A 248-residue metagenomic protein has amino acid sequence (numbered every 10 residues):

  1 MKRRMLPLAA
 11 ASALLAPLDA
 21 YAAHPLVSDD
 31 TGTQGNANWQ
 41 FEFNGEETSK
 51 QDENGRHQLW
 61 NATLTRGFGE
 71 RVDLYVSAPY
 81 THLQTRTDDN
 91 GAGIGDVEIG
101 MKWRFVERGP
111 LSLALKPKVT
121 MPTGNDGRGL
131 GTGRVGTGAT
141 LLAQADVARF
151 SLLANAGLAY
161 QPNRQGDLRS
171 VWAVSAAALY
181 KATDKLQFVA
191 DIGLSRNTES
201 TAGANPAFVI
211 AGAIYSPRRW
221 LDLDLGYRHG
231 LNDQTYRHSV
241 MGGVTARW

Functional and structural regions predicted by a protein language model:
M1-P7: Bacterial N-terminal signal peptides that target proteins for export
R4, A13-L14: Hydrophobic alpha-helical transmembrane segments of integral membrane proteins, especially lipid-exposed positions
A9-A10, A20: Cleavable N-terminal signal peptides
Y21-W248: Transmembrane beta-barrel domains of Gram-negative outer membranes and organellar outer membranes
